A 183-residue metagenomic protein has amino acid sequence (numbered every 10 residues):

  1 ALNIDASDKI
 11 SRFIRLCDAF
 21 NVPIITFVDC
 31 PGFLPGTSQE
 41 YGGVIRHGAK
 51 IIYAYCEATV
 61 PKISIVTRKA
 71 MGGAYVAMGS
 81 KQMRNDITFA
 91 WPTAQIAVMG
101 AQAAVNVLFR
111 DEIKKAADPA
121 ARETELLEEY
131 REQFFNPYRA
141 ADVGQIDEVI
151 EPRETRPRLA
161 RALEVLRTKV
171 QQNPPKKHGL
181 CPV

Functional and structural regions predicted by a protein language model:
A1-V183: Ligand-binding clefts of soluble mixed alpha/beta catalytic domains
